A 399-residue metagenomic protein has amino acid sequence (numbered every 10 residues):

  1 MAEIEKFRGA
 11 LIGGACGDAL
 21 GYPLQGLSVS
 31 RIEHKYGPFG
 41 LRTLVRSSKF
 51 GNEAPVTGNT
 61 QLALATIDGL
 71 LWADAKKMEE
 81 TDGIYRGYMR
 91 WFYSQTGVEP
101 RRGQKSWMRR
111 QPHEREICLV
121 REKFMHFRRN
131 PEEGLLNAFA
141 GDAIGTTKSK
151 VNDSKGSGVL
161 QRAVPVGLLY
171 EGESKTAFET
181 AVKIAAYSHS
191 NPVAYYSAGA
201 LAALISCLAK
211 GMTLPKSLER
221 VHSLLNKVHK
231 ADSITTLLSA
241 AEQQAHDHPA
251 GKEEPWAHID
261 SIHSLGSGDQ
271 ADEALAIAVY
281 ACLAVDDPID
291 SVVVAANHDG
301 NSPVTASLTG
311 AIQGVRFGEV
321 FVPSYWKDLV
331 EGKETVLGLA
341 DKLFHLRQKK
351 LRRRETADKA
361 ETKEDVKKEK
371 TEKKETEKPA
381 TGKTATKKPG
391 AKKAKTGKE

Functional and structural regions predicted by a protein language model:
M1-K373, P379, K392-E399: Structured, active/binding-site neighborhoods that engage oxygen-rich ligands
